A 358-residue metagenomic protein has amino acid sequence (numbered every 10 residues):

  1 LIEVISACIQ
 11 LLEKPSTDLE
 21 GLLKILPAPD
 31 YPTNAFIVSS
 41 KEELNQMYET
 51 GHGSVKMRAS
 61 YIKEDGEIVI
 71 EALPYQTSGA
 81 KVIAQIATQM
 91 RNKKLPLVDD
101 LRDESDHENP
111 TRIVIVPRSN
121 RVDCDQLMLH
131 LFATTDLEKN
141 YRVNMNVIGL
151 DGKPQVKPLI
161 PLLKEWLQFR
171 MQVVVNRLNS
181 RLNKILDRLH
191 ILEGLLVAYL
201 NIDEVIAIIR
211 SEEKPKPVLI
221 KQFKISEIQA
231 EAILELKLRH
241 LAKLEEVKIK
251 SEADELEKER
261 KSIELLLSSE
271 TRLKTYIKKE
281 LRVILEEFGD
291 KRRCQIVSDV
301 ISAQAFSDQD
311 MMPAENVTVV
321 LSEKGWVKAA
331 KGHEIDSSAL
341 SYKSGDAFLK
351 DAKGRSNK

Functional and structural regions predicted by a protein language model:
L1-K358: C-terminal interaction appendages of subunits in large macromolecular complexes
